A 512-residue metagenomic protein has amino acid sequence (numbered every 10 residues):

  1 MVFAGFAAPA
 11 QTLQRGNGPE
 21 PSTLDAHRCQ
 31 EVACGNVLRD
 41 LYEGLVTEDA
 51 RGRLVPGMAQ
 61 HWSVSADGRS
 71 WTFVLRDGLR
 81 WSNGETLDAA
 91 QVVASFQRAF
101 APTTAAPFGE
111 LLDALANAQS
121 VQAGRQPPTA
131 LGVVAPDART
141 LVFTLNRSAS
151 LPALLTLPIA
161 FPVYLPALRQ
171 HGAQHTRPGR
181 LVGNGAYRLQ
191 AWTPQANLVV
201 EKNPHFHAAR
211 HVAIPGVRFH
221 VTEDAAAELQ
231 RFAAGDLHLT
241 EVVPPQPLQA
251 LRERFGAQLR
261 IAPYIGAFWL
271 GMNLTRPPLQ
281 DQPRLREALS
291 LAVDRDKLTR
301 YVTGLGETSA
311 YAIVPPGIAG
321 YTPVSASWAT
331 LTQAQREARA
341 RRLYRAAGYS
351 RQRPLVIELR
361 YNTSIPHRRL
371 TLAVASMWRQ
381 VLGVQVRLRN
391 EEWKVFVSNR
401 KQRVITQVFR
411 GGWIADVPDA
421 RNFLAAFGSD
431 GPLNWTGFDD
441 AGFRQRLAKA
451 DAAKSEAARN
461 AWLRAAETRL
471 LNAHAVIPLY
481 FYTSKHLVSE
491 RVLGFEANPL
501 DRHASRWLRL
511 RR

Functional and structural regions predicted by a protein language model:
R15, E337, R341-A415, E456 (+1 more regions): Ligand/substrate-recognition segments at binding pockets and active sites
G16-A66, Q97, R180-G183: N-terminal lobe/hinge region of extracytoplasmic solute-binding protein
V74, Q91-V93, F100-P166: Surface-exposed binding/hinge segments that line and control ligand-binding clefts or catalytic entry sites
D88-Q97, A138-T144, G185-A186, I214-G216 (+5 more regions): Alpha-helical secondary-structure segments
V133-V134, T299-R300, Q333, V384-S398 (+3 more regions): Extracytoplasmic/peripheral linker and loop segments enriched in polar/acidic and small residues with frequent Thr/Pro
G172-P178, H205-A250: Ligand-site clamp/hinge motif
T308-A346, S364-R369: Structural transition elements
H486-R512: Long beta-strand-rich cores associated with HINT superfamily self-processing modules
